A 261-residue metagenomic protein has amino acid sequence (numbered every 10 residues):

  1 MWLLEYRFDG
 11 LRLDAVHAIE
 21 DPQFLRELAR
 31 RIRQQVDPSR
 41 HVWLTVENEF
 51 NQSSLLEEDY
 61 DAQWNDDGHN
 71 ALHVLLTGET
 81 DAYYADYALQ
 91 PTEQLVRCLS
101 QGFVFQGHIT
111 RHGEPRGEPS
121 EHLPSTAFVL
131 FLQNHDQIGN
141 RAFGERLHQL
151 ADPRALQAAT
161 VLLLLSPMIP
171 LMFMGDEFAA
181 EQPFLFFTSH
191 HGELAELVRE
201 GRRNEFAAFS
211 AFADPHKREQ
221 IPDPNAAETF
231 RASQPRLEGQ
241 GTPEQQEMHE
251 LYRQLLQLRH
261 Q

Functional and structural regions predicted by a protein language model:
M1-I19: Active-site groove signature of glycoside hydrolases
W2, F131, A159-L162, E247-L258: Alpha-helical packing segments of well-folded alpha/beta enzyme cores
R7-G10, D136-A142, A180, A227-R236: Short acidic (Asp/Glu) and glycine-rich catalytic loops that position anionic groups and cofactors
A15-V16, F143-R154, S233-Q246: Active-site rim elements
H17-R30: Active-site cleft segment of glycoside hydrolase catalytic domains centered on the general acid/base Glu
P22, A85-L89, S125, P153 (+1 more regions): Generic detection of long, well-ordered alpha-helical segments
A29-P215: Conserved alpha/beta catalytic core and glycan-binding cleft of carbohydrate-active enzymes
Q220-Q261: Aromatic- and carboxylate-lined catalytic core of secreted/periplasmic carbohydrate-active enzymes
